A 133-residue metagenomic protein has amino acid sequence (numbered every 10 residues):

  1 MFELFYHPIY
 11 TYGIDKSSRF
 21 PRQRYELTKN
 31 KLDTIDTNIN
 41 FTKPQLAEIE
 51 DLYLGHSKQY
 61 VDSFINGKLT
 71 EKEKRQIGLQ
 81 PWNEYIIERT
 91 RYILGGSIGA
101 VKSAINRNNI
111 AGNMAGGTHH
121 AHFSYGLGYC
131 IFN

Functional and structural regions predicted by a protein language model:
M1-N133: HDAC/HDAC-like amidohydrolase catalytic core signature
